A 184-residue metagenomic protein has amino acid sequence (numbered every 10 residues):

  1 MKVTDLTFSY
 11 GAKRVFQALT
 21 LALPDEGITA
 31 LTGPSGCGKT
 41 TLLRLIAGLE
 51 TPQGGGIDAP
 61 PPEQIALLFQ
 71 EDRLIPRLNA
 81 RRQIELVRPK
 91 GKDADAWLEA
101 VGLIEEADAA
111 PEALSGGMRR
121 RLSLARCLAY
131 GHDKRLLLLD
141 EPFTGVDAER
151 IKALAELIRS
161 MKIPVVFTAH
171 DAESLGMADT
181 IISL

Functional and structural regions predicted by a protein language model:
M1-V3, F16-A18: Conserved structural motif at the start of ABC-family nucleotide-binding domains
A30, L122-A129: ABC ATPase nucleotide-binding domain "signature" region
T32-P34: The feature captures the beta-strand-to-loop junction immediately N-terminal to the Walker
A47: Helix-to-loop junction immediately C-terminal to a conserved catalytic motif
E71, R77-D93: Q-loop/switch helix immediately C-terminal to the Walker
G91-E106: Conserved ABC ATPase "signature" region
A110, L138-P142, D147: Walker B catalytic motif
A110-M118: Conserved ABC ATPase signature
